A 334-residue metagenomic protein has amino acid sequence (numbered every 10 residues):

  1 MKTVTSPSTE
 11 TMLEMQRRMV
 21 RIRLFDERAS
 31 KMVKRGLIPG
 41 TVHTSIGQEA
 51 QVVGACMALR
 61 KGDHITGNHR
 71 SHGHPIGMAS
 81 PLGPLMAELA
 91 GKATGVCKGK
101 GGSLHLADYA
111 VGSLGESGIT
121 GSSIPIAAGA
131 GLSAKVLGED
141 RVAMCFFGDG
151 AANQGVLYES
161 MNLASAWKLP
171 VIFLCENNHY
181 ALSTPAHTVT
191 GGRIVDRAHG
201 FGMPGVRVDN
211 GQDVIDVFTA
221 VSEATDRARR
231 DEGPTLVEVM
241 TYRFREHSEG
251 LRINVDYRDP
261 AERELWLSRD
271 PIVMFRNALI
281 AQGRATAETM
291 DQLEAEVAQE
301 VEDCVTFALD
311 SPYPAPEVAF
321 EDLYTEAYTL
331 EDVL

Functional and structural regions predicted by a protein language model:
M1, M12-M15, M19, M32 (+9 more regions): Detector for methionine-enriched segments
M1-Q51, H247-L334: Conserved acidic/glycine
L24-K31, L37-W167, P185-T190, V195 (+1 more regions): Cofactor-binding active-site loop characterized by glycine-rich and histidine/acidic residues
H69, V239-T241, L323: A general secondary-structure junction signal
P75-G77, S183, H247, V318: Short acidic, gly/pro-rich beta-turn/loop elements at beta-sheet edges and active-site/ligand-binding grooves
G112-D310: Glycine-rich ThDP/TPP pyrophosphate-binding loop and its adjacent helix/strand module within ThDP-dependent enzymes
